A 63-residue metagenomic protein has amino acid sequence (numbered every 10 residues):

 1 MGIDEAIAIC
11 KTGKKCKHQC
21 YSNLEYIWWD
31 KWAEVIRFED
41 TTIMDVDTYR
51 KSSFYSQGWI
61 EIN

Functional and structural regions predicted by a protein language model:
M1-N63: Structural boundary micro-motifs
